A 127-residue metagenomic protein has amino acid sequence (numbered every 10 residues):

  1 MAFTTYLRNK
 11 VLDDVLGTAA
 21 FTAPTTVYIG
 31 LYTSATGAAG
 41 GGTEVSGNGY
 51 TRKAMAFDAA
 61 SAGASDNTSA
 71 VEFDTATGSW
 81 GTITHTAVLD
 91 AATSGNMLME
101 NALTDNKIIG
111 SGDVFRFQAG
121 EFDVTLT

Functional and structural regions predicted by a protein language model:
M1-T86, D90-T127: Small cysteine-rich, disulfide-bonded extracellular modules of the LU/uPAR three-finger superfamily and closely related
